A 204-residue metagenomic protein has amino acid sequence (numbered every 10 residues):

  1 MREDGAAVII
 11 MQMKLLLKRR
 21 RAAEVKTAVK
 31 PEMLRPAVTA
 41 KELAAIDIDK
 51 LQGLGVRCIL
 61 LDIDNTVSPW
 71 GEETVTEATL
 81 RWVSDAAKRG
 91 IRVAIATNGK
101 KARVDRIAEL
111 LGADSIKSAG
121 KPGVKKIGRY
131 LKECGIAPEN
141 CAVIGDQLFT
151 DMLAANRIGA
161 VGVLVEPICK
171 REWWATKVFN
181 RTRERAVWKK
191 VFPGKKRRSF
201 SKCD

Functional and structural regions predicted by a protein language model:
G5-L61, S68, E72-E73, A78-V143 (+1 more regions): Asp-based, Mg2+/Mn2+-dependent phosphohydrolase catalytic module
